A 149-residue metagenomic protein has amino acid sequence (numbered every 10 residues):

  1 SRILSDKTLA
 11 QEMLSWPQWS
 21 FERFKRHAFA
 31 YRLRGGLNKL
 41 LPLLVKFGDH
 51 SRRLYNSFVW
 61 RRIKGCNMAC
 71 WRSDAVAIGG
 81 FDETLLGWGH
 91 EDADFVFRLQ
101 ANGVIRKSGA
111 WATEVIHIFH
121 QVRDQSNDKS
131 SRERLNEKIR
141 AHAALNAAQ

Functional and structural regions predicted by a protein language model:
S1-R32: Conserved donor NDP-sugar-binding/catalytic core segment of glycosyltransferases
S5-D6, G65, E83, G87 (+1 more regions): Generic structural "secondary-structure junction" signal
D6-M13, Q121, N127-S130: Short aromatic-enriched loop/helix-cap "lid" or pocket-rim segments at secondary-structure transitions that line
F29-P42, S51-A69: A recurrent flexible, glycine/aromatic-enriched loop bordering the glycosyltransferase active site that acts as
L41-S51, R140-Q149: Intrinsic low-complexity, glycine/proline- and repeat-rich, mixed-charge intrinsically disordered regions appended
R62-G79, L86-I105, A110-W111: A short, conserved alpha-helix in the catalytic core of glycosyltransferases
A110-S126: Active-site donor/metal-binding and catalytic loop motifs of nucleotide-sugar-dependent glycosylation enzymes
A112, S126-A148: Catalytic core of nucleotide-sugar-dependent glycosyltransferases
